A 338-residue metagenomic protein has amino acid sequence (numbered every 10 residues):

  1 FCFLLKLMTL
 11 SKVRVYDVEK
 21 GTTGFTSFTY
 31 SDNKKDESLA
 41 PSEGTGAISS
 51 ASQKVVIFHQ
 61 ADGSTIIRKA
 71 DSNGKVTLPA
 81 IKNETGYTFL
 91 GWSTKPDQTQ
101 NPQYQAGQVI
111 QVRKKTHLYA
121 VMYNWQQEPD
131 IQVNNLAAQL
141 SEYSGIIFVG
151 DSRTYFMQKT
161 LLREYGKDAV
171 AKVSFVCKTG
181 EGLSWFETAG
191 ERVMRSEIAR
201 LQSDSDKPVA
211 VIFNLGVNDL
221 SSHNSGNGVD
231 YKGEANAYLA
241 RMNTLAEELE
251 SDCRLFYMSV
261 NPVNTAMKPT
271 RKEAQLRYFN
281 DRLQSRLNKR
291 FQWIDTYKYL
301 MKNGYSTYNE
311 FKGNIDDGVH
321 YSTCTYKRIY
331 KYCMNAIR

Functional and structural regions predicted by a protein language model:
F1-T29, N33-A51, N124-V149, R153-Y155 (+1 more regions): N-terminal secretory targeting modules
V15-D17, G21-W125: Secondary-structure capping and domain/repeat boundary segments
T88, K172-S174, R290-W293: Conserved beta-strand segments of alpha/beta enzyme cores
L140-G233, A237: Conserved SGNH/GDSL esterase-like catalytic core that processes O-acyl groups on lipids and polysaccharides
V217-N218, A246-Y278: Active-site segments of SGNH/GDSL-like serine hydrolases that catalyze O-acetyl group transfer/hydrolysis on lipids
E234-M242, E273-F279: Charged helix-capping and loop-helix junction motifs
V263-R338: Catalytic His-Asp segment of secreted/periplasmic serine-dependent ester chemistry enzymes
